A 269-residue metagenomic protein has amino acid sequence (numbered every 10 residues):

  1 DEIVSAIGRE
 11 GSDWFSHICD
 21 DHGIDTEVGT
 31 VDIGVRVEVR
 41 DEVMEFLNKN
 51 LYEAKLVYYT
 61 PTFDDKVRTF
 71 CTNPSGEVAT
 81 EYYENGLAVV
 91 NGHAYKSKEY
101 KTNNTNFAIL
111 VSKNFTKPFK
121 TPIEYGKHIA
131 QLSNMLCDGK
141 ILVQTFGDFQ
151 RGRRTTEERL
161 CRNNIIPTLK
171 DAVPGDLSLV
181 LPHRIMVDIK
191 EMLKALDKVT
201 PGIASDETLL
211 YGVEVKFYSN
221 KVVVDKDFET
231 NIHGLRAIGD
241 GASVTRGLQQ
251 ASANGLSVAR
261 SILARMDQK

Functional and structural regions predicted by a protein language model:
D1-K269: Residues forming the flavin
